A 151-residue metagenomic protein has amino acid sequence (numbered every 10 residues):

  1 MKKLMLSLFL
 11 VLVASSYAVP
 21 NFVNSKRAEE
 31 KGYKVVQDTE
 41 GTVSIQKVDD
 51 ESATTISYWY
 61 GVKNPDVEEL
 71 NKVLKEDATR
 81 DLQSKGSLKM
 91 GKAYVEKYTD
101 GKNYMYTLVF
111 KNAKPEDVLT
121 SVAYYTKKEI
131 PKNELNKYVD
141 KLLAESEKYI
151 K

Functional and structural regions predicted by a protein language model:
L4-V13: Sec-dependent N-terminal signal peptides
A18-K26: Cleaved targeting-peptide boundary
E29-K31, V48-E51, K89-K92, F110-L119: Short, solvent-exposed coil/turn segments at beta-strand boundaries
E30-Q46: Compositionally biased P/S/T/G-rich terminal and signal peptide-adjacent segments that lie outside catalytic cores
E30-Y33, V122-K151: Surface-exposed amphipathic alpha-helical segments
D38-T42, T54-T55, D100-L108, V118-L119: Short, surface-exposed coil-to-beta transition loops
I45-N71, D117-Y125: A short acidic-to-branched-hydrophobic micro-motif
A78-P115: Signature of long, low-cysteine stretches enriched in small and polar/charged residues
